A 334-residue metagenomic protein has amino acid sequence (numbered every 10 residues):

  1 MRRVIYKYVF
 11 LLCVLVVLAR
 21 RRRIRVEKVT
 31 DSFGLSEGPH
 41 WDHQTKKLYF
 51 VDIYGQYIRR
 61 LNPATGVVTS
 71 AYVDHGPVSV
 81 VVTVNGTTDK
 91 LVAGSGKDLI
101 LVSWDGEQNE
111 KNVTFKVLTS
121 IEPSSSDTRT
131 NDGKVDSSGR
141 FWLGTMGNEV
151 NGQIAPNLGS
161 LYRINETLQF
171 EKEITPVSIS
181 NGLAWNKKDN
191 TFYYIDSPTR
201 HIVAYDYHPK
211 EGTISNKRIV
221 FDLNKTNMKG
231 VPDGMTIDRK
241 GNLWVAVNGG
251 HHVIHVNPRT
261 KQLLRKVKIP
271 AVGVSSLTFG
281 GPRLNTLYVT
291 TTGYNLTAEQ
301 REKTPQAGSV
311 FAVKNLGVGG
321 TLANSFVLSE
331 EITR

Functional and structural regions predicted by a protein language model:
I5-A19: Cleavable N-terminal signal peptides of Sec/SRP-targeted secreted and luminal proteins
R20-F33, P63-A64, V113-T119, K217-R218 (+1 more regions): A short helix->beta-strand "capping" segment at the edge of beta-propeller domains
D31-T45, D74-G94, E122-R140, L158 (+4 more regions): Beta-rich, blade/repeat-based domains predominating in secreted/periplasmic proteins but also intracellular
S32, H43, L48-Y54, L91-K97 (+4 more regions): Conserved beta-strand positions in repeat-built beta-propeller and related beta-rich domains
V51, L61, V102-W104, I164 (+3 more regions): Hydrophobic/aromatic beta-strand positions that recur at structurally equivalent sites within the blades
Y57-R59, D98-I100, G152, G159-Y162 (+3 more regions): A short loop-to-beta-strand structural motif that recurs across blades of beta-propeller domains
V102-E110, Y205-T213, N315-G320: Short loop/turn segments immediately following beta-strands, especially the blade-tip and inter-blade linker loops
F279-R334: Blade-level signature of beta-propeller repeat domains, shared across WD40, Kelch, NHL, RCC1 and BNR/Asp-box propellers
